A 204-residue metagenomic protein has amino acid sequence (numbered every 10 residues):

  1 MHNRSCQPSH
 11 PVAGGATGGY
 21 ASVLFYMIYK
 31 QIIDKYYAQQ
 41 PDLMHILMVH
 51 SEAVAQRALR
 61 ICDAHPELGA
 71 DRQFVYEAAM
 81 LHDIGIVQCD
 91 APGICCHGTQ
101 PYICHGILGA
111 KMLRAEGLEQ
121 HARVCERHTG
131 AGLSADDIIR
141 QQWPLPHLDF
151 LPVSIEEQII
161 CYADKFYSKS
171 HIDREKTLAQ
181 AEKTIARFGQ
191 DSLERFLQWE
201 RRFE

Functional and structural regions predicted by a protein language model:
G14-G19: Residue-identity detector for glycine
A21-Y102: Acidic/His-rich, divalent-metal-binding segments that scaffold phosphate/diphosphate chemistry
E67-R174, L178: Divalent metal-dependent catalytic cores for phosphoryl transfer on phosphate-bearing substrates
I185-E204: Charged phosphate-binding loop/patch that engages nucleotide di/tri-phosphates or the phosphate backbone of nucleic
